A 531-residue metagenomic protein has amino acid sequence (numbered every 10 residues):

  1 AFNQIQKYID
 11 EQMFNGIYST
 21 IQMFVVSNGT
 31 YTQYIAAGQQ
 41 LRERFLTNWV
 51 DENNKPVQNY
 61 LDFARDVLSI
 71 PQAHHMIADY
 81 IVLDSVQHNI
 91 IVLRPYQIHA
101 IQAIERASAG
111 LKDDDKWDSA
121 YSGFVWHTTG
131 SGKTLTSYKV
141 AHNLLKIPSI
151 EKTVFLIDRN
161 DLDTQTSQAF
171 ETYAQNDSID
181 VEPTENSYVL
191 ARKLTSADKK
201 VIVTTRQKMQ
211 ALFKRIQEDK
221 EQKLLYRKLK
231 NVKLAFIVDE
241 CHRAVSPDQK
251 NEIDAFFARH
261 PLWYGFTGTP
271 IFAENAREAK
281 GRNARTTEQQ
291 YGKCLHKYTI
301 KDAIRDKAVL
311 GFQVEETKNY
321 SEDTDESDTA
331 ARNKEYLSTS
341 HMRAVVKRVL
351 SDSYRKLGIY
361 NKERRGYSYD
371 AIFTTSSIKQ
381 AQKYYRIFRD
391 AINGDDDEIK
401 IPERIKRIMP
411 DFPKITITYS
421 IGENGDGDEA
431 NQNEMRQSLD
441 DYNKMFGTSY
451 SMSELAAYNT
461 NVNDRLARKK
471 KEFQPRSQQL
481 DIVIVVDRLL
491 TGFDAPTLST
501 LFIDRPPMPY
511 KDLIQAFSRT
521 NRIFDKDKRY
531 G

Functional and structural regions predicted by a protein language model:
A1-K152, D161, Q165-D177, A197-K200 (+3 more regions): ATP-dependent helicase/translocase motor core
I5-I9, A37, Q207-A331, R343 (+1 more regions): Signature of the SF2 helicase/ATPase Hel1-core->accessory helical subdomain module
Q12-G16, G110-D118, L144-K152, Y173-D180 (+8 more regions): Secondary-structure transition/capping motifs at alpha-helix termini and the adjoining loop/turn into the next element
F14, K208-Q210, A235-F236, H242-R243 (+1 more regions): Conserved RecA-like P-loop NTPase helicase motor core
K112-Y121, T195-K199, K214-L234, E454-L480 (+1 more regions): Short basic/glycine-enriched coil/helix segment immediately N-terminal to the Walker B
V125-H127, E151-R159, Y369-S377: Conserved RecA-like ASCE P-loop NTPase motor core of nucleic-acid helicases/translocases
K139-N143, I387, Q515: Active-site signature of alpha/beta-hydrolase-fold catalytic machinery across serine- and Asp/Cys-nucleophile hydrolases
N333-I482: Conserved C-terminal RecA-like helicase domain
